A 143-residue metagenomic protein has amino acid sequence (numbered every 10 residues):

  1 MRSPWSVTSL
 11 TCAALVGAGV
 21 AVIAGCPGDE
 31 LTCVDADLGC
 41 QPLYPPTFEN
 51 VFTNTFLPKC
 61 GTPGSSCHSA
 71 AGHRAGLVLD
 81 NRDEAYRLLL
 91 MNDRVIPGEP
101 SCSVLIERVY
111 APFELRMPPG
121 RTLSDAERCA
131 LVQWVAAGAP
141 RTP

Functional and structural regions predicted by a protein language model:
M1-C26: Sec-dependent bacterial lipoprotein signal peptides
C26-P143: Aromatic- and Gly/Pro-enriched helix-to-coil junctions and flexible linker segments
